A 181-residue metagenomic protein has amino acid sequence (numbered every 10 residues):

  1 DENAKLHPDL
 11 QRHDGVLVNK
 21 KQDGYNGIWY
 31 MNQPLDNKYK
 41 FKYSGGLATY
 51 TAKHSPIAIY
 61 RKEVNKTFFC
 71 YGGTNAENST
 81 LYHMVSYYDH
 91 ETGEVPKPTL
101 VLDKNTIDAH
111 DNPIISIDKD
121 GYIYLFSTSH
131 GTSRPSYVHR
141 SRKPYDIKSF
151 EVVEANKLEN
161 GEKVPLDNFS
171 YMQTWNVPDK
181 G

Functional and structural regions predicted by a protein language model:
N3-G181: Extracellular, repeat-based ectodomains that mediate carbohydrate processing or recognition
